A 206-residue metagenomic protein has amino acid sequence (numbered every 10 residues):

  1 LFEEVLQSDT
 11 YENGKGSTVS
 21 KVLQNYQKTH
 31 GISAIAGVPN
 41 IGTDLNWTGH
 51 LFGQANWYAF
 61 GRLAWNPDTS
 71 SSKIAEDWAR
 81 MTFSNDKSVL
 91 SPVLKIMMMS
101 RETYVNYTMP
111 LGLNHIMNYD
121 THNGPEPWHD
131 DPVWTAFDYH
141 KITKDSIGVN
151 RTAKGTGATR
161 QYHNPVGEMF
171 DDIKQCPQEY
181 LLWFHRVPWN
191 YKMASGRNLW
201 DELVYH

Functional and structural regions predicted by a protein language model:
F2-D9: Acidic, Ser/Thr-rich peripheral helices and adjacent loops at domain boundaries
K15-H206: Catalytic domains of carbohydrate-active enzymes that cleave complex glycans
